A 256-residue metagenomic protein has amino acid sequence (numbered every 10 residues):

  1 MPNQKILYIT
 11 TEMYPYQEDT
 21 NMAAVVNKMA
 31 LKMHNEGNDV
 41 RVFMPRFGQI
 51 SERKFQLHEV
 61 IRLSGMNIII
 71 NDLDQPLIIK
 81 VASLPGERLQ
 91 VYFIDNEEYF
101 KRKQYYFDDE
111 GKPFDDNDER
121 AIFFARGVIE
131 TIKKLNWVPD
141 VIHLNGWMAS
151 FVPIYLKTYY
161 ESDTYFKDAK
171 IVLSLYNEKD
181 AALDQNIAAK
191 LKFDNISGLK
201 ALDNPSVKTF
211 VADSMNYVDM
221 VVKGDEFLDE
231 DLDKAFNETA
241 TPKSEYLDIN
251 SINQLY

Functional and structural regions predicted by a protein language model:
M1-Y256: Catalytic cores of nucleotide-sugar-dependent glycosyltransferases that transfer UDP/GDP/TDP-activated
